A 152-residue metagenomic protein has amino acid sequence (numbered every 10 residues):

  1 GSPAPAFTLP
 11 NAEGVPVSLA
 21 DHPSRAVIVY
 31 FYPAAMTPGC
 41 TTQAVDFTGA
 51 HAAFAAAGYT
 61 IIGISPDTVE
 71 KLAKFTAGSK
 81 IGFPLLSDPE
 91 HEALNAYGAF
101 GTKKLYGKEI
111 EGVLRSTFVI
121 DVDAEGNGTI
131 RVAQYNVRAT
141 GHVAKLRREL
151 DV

Functional and structural regions predicted by a protein language model:
G1-V152: Chalcogenol-based redox active-site neighborhoods
